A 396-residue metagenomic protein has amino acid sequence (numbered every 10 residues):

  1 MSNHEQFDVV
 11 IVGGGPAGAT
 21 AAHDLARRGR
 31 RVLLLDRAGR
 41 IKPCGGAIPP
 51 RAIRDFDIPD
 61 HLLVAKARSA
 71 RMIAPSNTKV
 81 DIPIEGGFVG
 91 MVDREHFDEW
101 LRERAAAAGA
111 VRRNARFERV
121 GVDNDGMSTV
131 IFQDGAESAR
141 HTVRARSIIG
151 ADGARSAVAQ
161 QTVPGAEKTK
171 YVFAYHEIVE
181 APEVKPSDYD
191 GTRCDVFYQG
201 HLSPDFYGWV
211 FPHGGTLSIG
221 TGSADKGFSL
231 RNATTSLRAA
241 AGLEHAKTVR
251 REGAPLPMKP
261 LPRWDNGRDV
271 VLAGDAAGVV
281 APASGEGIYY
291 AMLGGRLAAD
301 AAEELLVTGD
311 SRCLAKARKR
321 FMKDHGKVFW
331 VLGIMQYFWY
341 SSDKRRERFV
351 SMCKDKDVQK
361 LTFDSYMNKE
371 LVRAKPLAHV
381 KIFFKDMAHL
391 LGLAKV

Functional and structural regions predicted by a protein language model:
S2-G15: Beta1/beta-strand and adjacent pyrophosphate-binding region of the FAD-binding site in flavoprotein oxidoreductases
V10, H23-C44: Glycine-rich FAD pyrophosphate-binding loop
G18: N-terminal Rossmann-fold NAD(P) dinucleotide-binding loop
L34, G150, A273: Generic enzyme active-site microenvironment
R51-R102, N114: A conserved beta-strand/loop capping segment in the N-terminal third of enzymes that catalyze redox or closely related
R104-A246: Predominantly flavin-linked oxidoreductase catalytic cores and closely associated redox partners
R119, D225-V307: FAD/FMN-dependent oxidoreductases across multiple families
E303-V396: C-terminal helical "tail/cap" subdomain of flavin- and related membrane-associated enzymes
